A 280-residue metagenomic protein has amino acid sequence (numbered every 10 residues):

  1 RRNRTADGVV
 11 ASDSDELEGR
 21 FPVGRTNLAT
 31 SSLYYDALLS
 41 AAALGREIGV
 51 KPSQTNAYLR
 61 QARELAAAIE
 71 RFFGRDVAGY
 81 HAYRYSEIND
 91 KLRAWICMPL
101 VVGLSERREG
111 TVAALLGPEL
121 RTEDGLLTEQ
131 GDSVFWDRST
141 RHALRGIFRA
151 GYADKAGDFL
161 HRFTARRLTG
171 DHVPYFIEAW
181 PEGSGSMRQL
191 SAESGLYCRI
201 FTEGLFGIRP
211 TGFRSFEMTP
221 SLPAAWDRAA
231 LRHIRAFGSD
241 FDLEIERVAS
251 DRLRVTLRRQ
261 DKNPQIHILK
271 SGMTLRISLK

Functional and structural regions predicted by a protein language model:
R2-R4: Extracytoplasmic mature domains of secreted/periplasmic and thylakoid-lumen proteins
A6, E16, S105-E106, A249: Short loop/turn segments at secondary-structure transitions that flank enzyme active sites
G8-R20: A short, charged helix-loop
V10, Y80-H81, M218, L231: Short clusters of hydrophobic/aromatic residues that line enzyme substrate/ligand-binding pockets
R25-E47, S53-N56, R60-R63, G74-A78 (+3 more regions): Active-site core of glycosidic bond-cleaving carbohydrate-active enzymes
A68-F73: Short amphipathic coiled-coil heptad-repeat segments
R149-K280: Non-catalytic C-terminal accessory modules of carbohydrate-active enzymes
